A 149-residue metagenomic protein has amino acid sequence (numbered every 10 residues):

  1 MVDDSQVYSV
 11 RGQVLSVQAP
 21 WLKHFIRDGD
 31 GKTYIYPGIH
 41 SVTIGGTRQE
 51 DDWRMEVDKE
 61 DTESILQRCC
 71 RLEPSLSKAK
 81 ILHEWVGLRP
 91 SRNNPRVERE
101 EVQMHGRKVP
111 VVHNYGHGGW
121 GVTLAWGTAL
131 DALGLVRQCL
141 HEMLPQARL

Functional and structural regions predicted by a protein language model:
M1-P110: Active-site substrate-recognition segment that forms the wall of the catalytic cavity or substrate channel
K78-L149: C-terminal catalytic lobe of FAD-dependent flavoproteins
